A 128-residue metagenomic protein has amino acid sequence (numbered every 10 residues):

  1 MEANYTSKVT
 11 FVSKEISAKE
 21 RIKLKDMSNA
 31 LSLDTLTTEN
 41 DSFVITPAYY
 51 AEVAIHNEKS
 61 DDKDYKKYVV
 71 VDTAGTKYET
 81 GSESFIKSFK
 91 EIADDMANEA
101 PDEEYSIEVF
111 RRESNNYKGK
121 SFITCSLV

Functional and structural regions predicted by a protein language model:
M1-T73, N116, T124-V128: OB-fold ssDNA-binding interfaces and closely related basic DNA-contact patches used across DNA replication/repair
K67, K77, S106, F122: Beta-strand-rich binding-surface signature of beta-sandwich/beta-barrel folds used to engage anionic ligands
G75-K90: GIY-YIG-like beta-to-alpha core
S88-E108: Short nucleic-acid-contacting surface segments enriched for D/E, G, S/T with interspersed K/R
I107-R112, C125: Generic structural motif
R111-G119: OB-fold single-stranded nucleic acid-binding module
